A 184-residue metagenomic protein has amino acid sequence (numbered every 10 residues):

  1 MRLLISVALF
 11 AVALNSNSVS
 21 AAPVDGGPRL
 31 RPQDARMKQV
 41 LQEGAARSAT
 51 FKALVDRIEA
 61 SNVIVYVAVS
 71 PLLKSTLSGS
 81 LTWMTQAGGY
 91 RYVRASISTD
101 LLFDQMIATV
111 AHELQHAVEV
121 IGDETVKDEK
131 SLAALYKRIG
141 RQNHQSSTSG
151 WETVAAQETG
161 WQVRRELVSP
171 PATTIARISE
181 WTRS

Functional and structural regions predicted by a protein language model:
I5-N15: Bacterial N-terminal signal peptides
S18-A21: Boundary at the C-terminal end of the N-terminal hydrophobic targeting segment
V24-K38, Y90-I97, Y136-N143: Acidic/histidine-rich, surface-exposed loop or edge segments in extracytoplasmic proteins
A46-A87, D104, E129-S184: Metalloprotease/metallohydrolase-associated module, dominated by Zn2+-dependent proteases
R94-V110: Short pre-active-site segment immediately N-terminal to the catalytic Zn-binding motif
L114-K130: Catalytic Zn2+-binding segment of zinc metalloproteases
